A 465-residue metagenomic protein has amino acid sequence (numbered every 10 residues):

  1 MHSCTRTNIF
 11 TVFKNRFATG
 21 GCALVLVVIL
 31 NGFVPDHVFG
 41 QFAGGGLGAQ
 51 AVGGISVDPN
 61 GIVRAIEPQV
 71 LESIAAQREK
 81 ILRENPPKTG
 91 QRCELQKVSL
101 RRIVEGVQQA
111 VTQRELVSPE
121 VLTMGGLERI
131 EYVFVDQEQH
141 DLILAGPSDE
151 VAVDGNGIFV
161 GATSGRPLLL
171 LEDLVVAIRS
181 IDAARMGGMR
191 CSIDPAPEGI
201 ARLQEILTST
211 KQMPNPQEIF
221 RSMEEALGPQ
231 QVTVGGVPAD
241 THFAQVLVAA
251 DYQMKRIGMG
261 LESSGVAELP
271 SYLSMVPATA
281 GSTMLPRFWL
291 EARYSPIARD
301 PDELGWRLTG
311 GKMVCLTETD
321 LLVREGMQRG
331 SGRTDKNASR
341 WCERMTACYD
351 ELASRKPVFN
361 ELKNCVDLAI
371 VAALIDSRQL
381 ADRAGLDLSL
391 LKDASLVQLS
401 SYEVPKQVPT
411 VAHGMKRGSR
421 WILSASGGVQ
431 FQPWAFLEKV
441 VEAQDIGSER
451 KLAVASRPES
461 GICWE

Functional and structural regions predicted by a protein language model:
M1-R16: N-terminal secretory signal peptides that target proteins for export/translocation
H2-C4, F33, F39, A43: Compositionally biased, intrinsically disordered low-complexity segments enriched in polar/proline residues
R16, G20-P35: Bacterial N-terminal signal peptides
F39-E465: Outer membrane pore-forming secretion/assembly proteins and partners of Gram-negative envelopes
